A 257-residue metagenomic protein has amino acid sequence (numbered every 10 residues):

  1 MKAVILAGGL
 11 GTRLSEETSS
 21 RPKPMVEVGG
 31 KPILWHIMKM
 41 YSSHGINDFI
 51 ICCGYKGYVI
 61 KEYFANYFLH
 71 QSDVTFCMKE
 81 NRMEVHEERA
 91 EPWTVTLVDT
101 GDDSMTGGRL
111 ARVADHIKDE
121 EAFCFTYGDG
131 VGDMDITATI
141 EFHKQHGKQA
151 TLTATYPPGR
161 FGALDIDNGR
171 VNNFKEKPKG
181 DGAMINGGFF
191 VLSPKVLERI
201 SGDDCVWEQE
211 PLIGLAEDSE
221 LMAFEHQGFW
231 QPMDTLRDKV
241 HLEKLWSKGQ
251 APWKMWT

Functional and structural regions predicted by a protein language model:
M1-Y67, L97: N-terminal glycine-rich phosphate-binding loop and ensuing alpha1 helix
I5, I51, F125, A150-T153 (+1 more regions): Structural beta-sheet core signal
S19, I46, A65, K118-D119 (+2 more regions): Short conserved AdoMet
S20, A90-P92, M105, M184 (+2 more regions): A generic fold-level signal
H36, R109-R112, P211: Well-ordered alpha-helical segments embedded in enzymatic catalytic cores
E62-N168: Conserved beta-loop-beta/alpha segment of the NTase-like Rossmann-fold superfamily that binds/positions NTPs
E121-T126, V131, I136-K144, T155-F161 (+1 more regions): Catalytic-core segments of class I nucleotidyltransferases/pyrophosphorylases that form NMP-activated intermediates
